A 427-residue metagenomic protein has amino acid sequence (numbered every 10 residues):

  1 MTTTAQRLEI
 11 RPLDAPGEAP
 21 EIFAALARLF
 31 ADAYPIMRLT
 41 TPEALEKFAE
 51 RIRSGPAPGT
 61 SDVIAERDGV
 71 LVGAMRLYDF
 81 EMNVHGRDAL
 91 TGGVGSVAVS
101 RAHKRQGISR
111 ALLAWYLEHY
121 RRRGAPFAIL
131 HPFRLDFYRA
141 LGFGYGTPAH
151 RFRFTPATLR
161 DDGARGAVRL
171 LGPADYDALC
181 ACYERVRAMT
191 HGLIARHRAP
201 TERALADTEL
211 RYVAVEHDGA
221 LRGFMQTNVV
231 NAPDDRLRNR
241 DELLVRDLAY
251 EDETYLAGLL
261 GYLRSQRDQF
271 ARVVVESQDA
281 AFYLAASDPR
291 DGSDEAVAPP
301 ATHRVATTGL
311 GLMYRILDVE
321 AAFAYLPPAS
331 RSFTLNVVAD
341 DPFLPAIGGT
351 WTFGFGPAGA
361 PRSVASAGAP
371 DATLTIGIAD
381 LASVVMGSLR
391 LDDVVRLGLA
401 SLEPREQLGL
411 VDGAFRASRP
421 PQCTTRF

Functional and structural regions predicted by a protein language model:
T2-A24, R28-A31, P35-R38, R165-F427: Intrinsically disordered, low-complexity, positively biased terminal segments
M37-V63, A74-G86, G95: N-terminal, Lys/Arg-enriched amphipathic/low-complexity engagement segments that precede the first folded domain
L39-T40, F48, V63, M75 (+8 more regions): N-terminal membrane-targeting/anchoring modules of bacterial envelope and secretion proteins
E50-V70, G93, P148, E202-V213 (+1 more regions): A short helix-loop-beta-strand connector motif used in the catalytic cores of GNAT acetyltransferases and, in some
I64, V70-D79, G93, A98 (+2 more regions): Conserved beta-strand in the GNAT
M82-V94, K104, A232-E242: A conserved beta-turn-beta hairpin within the catalytic core of GNAT-like acetyltransferases that forms part
S96-V99, R105-E118, D252-R264: Conserved acetyl-CoA-binding loop-helix of GNAT-fold acetyltransferases
R122-P126, H131-H150, G258, D279-A296: Conserved active-site alpha-helix within GNAT-family acetyltransferase domains
